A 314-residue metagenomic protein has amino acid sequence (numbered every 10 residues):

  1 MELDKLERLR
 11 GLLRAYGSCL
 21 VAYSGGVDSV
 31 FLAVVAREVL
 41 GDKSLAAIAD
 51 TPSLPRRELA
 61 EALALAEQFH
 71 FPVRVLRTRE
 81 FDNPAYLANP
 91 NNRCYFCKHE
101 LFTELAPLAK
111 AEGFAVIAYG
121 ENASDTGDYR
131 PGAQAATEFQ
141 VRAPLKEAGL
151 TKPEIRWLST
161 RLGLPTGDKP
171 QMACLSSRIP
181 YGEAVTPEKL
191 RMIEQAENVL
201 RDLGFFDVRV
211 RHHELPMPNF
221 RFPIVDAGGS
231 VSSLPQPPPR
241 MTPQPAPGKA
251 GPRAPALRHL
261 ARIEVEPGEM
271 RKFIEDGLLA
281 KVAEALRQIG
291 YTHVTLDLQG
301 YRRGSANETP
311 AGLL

Functional and structural regions predicted by a protein language model:
M1-R161, P218-F220, G228-G229, P245-A254 (+4 more regions): ATP-dependent adenylation/nucleotidyltransferase module used to activate substrates
K152, R156, L164-A173, F206-V208: Short, structured loop/turn "capping" segments at alpha-beta junctions
E188-V210, V282: Short amphipathic alpha-helix segments
L203-P216, R253-R262: Short edge beta-strands and adjacent turn/loop segments
R258-E275: A short interface-forming secondary-structure element
G304-L314: Short, low-order "capping/linker" segments at domain edges
